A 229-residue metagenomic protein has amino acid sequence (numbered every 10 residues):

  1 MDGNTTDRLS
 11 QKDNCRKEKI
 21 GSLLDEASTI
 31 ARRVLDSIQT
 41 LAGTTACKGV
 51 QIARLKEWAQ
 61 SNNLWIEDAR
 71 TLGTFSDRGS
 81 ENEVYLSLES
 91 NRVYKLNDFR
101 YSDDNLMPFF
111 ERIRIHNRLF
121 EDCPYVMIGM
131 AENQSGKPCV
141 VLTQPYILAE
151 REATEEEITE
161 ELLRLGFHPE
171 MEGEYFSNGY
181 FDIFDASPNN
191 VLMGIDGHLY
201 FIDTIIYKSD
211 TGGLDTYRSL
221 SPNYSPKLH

Functional and structural regions predicted by a protein language model:
M1-L72: Juxta-kinase regulatory segment immediately upstream of eukaryotic protein kinase catalytic domains
T45-K48, A69-D122: ATP-binding glycine-rich loop module of kinase domains
L86-S87, Y146, M193: Conserved hydrophobic "DFG−1" position in protein kinase catalytic cores
R92, V140-L142, D182, Y200: Protein kinase-like catalytic core scaffold
V93-R100, P145-I147, D203-I205: Active-site ExK catalytic segment of metal-dependent nucleases
D98, N117-G173: Conserved structural core of kinase catalytic domains
Y101-E111, E152-E157, D210-G213: Active-site-adjacent loop/helix micro-motif of nuclease/hydrolase catalytic cores
F176-H229: Catalytic activation segment of kinase domains across protein kinase-like and atypical kinase folds
